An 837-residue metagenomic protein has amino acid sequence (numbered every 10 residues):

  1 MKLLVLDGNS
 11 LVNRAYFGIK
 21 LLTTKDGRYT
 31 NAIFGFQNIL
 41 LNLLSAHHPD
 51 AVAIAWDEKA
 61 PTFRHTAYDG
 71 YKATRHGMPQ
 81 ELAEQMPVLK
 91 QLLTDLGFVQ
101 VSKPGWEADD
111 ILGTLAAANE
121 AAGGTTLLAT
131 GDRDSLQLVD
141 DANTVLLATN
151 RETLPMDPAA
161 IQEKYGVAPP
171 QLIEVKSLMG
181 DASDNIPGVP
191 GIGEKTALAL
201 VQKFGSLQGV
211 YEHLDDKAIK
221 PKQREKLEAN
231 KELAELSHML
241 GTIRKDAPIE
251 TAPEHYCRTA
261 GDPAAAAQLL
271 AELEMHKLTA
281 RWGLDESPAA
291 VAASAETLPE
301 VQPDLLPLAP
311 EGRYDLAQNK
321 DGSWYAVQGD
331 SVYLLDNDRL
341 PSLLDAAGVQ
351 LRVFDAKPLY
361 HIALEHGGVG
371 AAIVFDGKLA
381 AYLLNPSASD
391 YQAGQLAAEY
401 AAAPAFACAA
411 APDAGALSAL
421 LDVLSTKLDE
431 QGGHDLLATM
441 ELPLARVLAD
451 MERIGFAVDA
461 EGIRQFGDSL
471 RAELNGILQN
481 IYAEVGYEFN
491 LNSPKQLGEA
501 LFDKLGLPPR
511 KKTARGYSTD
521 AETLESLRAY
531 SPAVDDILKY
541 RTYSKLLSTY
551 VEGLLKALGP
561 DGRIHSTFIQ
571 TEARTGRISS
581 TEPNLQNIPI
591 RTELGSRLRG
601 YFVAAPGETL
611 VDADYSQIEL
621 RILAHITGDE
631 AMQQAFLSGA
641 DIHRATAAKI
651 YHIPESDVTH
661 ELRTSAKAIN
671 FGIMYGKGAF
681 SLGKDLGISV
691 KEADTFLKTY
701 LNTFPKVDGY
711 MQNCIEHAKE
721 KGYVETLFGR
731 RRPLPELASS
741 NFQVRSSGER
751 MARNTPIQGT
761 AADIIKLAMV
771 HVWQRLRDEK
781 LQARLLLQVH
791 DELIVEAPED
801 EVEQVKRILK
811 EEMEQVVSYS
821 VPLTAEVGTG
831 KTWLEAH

Functional and structural regions predicted by a protein language model:
M1-A129, R133-P155, A159, L233-L236 (+2 more regions): Noncatalytic, basic helical substrate-engagement surface that gates or grips nucleic-acid strands
L3-L4, G8-A53, D69-G70, T74-E81 (+4 more regions): Conserved RNase H-like, two-metal-ion catalytic cores of nucleic-acid enzymes
D50-A53, F98, A121, D140-T144 (+6 more regions): Non-catalytic nucleic-acid-binding/docking modules located in mid-to-C-terminal regions of nucleic-acid enzymes
E152-K176, S183, G322-L448, A472 (+1 more regions): Active-site-proximal helix-loop-helix substrate-binding element of RNase H-like nuclease domains
N230-D338, A347-A356, D413-E593, T609 (+6 more regions): Conserved "right-hand" nucleotidyltransferase catalytic core of DNA-directed polymerases
Y360, H366, K378-A407, A411 (+2 more regions): Function-dense linear segments that define catalytic or interfacial modules in macromolecule-processing proteins
R453, H565-S566, Q570-A573, A648-L781 (+4 more regions): Conserved catalytic core of nucleic-acid polymerases
A472-Q479, A483-P532, N702-R750, N754-P756 (+1 more regions): C-terminal polymerase-core module
